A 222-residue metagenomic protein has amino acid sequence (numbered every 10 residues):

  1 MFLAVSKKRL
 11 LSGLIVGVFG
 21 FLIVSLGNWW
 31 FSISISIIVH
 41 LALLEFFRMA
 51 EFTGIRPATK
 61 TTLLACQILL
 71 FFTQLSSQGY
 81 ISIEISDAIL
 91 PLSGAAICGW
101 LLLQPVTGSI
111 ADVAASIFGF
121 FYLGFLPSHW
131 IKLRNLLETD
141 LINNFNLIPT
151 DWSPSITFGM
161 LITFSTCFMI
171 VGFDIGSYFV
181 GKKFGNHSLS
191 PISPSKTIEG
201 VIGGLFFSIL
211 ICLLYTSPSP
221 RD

Functional and structural regions predicted by a protein language model:
F2-T197, V201-S217: Membrane-embedded alpha-helical bundles of polytopic integral membrane proteins
P218-D222: A short, hydrophobic C-terminal helix/tail in secreted or cell-surface proteins
